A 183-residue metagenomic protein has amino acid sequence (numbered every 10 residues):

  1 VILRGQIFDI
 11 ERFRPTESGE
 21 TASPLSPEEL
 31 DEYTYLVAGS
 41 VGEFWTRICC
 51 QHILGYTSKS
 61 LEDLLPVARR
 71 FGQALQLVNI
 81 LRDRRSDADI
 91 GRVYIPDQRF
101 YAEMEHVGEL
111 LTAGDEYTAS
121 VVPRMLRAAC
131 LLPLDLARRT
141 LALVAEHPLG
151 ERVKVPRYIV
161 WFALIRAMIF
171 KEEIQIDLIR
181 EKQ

Functional and structural regions predicted by a protein language model:
V1-A74, L81-Q183: Catalytic cores of Mg2+-dependent Asp-rich isoprenoid enzymes
